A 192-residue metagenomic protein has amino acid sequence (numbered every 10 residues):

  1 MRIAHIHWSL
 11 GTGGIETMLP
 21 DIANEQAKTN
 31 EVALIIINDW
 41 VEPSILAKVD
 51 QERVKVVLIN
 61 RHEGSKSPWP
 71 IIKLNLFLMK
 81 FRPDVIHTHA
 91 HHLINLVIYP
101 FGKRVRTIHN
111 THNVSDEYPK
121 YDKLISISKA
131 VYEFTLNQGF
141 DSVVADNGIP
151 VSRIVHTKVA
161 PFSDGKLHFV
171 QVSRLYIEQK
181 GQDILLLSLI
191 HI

Functional and structural regions predicted by a protein language model:
I3, V85-T88, P100-N113, K123-I125: Active-site proximal beta-strand in glycosyltransferases
A4, P161-K180, L186: Conserved donor-binding/catalytic core segment of Leloir-type glycosyltransferases
H5-W69: N-terminal strand-loop element at the rim of the active site of nucleotide-sugar-dependent glycosyltransferases
I6-H7, I127, A145, Q171-R174: Short hydrophobic "strand-cap" motifs at the C-terminus of beta-strands
R61-V85: An amphipathic, basic-hydrophobic alpha-helix
K66-P70, I86-I94, I108: Short His-centered aromatic/hydrophobic patch
A130, G148: Carbohydrate-associated surface elements
I190-I192: Conserved small/polar residues in nucleotide/adenosyl-binding loops
